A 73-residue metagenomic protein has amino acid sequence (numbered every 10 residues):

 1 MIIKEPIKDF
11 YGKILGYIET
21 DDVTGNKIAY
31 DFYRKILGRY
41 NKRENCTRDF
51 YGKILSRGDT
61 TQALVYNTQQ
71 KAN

Functional and structural regions predicted by a protein language model:
M1-N73: Intrinsically disordered, low-complexity proline/glycine-rich segments
